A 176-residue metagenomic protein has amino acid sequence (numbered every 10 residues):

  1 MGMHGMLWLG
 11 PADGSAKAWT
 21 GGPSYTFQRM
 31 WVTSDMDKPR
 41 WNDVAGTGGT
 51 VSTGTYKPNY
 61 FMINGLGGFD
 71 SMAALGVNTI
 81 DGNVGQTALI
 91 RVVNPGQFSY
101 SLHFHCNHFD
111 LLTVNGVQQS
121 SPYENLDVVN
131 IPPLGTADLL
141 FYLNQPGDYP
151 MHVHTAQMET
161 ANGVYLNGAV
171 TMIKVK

Functional and structural regions predicted by a protein language model:
M1-K176: Copper-binding active sites and cupredoxin-like electron-transfer domains, recognizing His/Cys-rich ligand loops
